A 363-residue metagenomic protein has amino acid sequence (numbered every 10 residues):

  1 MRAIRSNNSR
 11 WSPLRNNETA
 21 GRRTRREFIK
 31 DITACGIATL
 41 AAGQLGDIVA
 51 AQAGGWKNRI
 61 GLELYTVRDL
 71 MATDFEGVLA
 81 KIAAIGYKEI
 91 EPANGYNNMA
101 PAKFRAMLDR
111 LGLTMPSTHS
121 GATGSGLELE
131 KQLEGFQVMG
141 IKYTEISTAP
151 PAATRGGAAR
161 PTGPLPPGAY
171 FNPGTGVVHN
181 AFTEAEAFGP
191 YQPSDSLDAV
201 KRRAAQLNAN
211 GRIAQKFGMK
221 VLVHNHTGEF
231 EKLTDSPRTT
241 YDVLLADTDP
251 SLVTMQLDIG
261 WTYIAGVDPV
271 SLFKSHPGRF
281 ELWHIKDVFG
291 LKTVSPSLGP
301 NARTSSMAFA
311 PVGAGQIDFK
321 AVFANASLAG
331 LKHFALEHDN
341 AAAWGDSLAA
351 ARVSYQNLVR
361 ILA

Functional and structural regions predicted by a protein language model:
M1-T24: N-terminal secretory signal peptides
R22-E27, A38-A53: N-terminal twin-arginine translocation
T33, A42, E89, Y96-N97 (+2 more regions): Active-site acidic/histidine proton-transfer and metal-coordination neighborhood in alpha/beta enzyme cores
Q44-T73, A80-K81: C-terminal segment of N-terminal export signals and the immediately downstream linker at the start of the mature
G54-G55, L79-A84, M99-M115, E130-I141 (+4 more regions): Acidic (Asp/Glu)-rich catalytic clusters
N58-E63, I90-P92, M115-T118, T144-I146 (+4 more regions): Hydrophobic faces of well-ordered beta-strands that scaffold small-molecule active sites in alpha/beta enzyme cores
L62, I82, I90, L108 (+8 more regions): Conserved, mostly hydrophobic/aromatic
A214-Q316: Acidic/histidine-rich catalytic cores of soluble enzymes
